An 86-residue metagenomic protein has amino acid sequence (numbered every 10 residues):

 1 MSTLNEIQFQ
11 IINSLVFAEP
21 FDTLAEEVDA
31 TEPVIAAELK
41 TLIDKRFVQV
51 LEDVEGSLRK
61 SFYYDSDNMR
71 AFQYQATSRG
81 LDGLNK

Functional and structural regions predicted by a protein language model:
M1, D44-K45, Y63-D67: N-terminal leader segment of winged-helix/HTH proteins
S2-A30, A37: Short amphipathic alpha-helical interface segments
Q8-I12, V48-E52, L84-K86: Low-complexity, flexible helical/coil segments
I12-N13, V34, Y64, N68: Generic detector of short alpha-helix boundary/capping microenvironments and adjacent low-complexity segments
D29-K45, Q49-E55, M69-A71: Short amphipathic alpha-helical interaction segments
K60-K86: Short, amphipathic alpha-helical interaction segments positioned at domain boundaries
